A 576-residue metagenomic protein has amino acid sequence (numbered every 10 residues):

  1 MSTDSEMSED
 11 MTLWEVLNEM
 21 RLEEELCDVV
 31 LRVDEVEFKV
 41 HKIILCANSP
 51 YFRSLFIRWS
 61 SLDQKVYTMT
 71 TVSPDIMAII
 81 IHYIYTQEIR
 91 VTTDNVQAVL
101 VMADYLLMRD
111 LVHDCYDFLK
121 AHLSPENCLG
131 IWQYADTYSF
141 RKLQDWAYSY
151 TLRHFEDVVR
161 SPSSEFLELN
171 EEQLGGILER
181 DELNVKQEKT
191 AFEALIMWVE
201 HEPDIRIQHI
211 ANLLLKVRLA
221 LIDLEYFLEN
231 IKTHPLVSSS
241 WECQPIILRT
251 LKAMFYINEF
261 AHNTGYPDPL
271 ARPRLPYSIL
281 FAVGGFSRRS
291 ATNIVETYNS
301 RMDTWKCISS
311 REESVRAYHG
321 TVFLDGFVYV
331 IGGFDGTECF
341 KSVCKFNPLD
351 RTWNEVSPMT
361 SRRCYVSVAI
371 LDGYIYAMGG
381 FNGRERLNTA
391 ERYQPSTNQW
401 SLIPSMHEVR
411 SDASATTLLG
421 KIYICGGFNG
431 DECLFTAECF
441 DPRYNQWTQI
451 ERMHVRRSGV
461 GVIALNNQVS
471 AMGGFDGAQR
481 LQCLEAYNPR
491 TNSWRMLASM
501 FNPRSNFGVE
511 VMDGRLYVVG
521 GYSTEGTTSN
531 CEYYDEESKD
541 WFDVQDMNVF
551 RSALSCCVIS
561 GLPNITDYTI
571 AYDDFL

Functional and structural regions predicted by a protein language model:
M1-D10: Cytosolic, low-complexity regulatory segments enriched in Ser/Pro/Gly with interspersed Lys/Arg in eukaryotic signaling
E9-W14, D513: Short Pro/Gly-enriched beta-strand edge/turn motifs at strand-loop
M11, P50, P74-A78, H82 (+22 more regions): Amphipathic alpha-helical interface elements that mediate macromolecular binding in regulatory proteins
L13, N48, K65, I76-M77 (+10 more regions): Generic hydrophobic, aliphatic-rich segments that mediate packing or membrane embedding
E19-N127, S164, N170-E202: Canonical BTB/POZ domain core
T68, Q208-L576: Kelch-like beta-propeller repeat domains
S73, T92, M108, S124-P125 (+10 more regions): Alpha-helix initiation and capping sites
N95-Q97, L111-P276: Alpha-helical protein-protein interaction/assembly modules
